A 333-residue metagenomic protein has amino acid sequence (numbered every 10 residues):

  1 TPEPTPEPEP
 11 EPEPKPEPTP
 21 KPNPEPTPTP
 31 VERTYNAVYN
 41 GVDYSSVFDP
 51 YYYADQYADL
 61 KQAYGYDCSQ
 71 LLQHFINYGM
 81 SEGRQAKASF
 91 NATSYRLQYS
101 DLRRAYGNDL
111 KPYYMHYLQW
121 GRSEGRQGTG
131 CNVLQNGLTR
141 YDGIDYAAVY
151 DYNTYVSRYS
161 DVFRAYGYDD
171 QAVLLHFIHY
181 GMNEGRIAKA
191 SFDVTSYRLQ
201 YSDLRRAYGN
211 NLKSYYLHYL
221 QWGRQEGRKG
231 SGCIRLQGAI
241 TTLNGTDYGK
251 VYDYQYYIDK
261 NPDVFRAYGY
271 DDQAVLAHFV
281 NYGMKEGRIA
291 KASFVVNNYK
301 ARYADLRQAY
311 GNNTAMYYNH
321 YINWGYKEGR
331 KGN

Functional and structural regions predicted by a protein language model:
T1-T29: Ser/Thr-rich, Proline-interspersed low-complexity disordered segments
P30-N333: Charge-rich, low-complexity intrinsically disordered regions
